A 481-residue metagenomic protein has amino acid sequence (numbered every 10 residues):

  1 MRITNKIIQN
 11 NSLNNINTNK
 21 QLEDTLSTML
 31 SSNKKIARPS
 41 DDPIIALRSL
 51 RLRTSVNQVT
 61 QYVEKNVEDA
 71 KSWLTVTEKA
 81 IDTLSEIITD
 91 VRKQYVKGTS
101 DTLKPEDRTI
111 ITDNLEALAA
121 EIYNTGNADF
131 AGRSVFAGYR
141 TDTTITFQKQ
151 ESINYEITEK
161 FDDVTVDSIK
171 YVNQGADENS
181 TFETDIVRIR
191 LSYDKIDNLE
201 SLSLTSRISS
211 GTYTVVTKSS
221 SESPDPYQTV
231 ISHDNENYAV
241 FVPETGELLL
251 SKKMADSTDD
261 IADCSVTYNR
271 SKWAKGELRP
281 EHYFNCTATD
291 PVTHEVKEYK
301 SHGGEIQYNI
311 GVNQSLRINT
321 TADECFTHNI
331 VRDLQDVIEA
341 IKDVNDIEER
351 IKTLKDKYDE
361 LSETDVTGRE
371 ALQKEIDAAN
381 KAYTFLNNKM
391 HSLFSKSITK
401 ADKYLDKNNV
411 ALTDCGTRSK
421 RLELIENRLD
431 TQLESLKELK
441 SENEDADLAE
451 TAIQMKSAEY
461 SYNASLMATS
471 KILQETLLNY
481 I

Functional and structural regions predicted by a protein language model:
M1-Q148, D377, K381-I481: Amphipathic alpha-helical polymerization modules
I16, E23, S27-L30, E151-F161 (+3 more regions): Polar, low-complexity export/assembly segments characteristic of proteins that are secreted or assemble on the cell
S85-I88, T112-F147, S152-T184, E200-L204 (+2 more regions): Hydrophobic, aliphatic-enriched repeat segments that assemble into extended interaction scaffolds in large eukaryotic
D101, D129, V135, T141-T143 (+6 more regions): Polar low-complexity intrinsically disordered regions enriched in Ser/Thr and small residues
A128, S206-I208, S232-D234, V242-P243 (+2 more regions): Acidic surface patches and DE-rich sequence motifs
D142-S232, K272-T289: Extended beta-strand solenoid/passenger and fiber regions
S206-S210, K252, N313, S465: Residue-level detection of beta-strand-connecting loop/turn positions
S221-H233, T364-T367, A371-E375: Surface-exposed intrinsically disordered loops and tails
